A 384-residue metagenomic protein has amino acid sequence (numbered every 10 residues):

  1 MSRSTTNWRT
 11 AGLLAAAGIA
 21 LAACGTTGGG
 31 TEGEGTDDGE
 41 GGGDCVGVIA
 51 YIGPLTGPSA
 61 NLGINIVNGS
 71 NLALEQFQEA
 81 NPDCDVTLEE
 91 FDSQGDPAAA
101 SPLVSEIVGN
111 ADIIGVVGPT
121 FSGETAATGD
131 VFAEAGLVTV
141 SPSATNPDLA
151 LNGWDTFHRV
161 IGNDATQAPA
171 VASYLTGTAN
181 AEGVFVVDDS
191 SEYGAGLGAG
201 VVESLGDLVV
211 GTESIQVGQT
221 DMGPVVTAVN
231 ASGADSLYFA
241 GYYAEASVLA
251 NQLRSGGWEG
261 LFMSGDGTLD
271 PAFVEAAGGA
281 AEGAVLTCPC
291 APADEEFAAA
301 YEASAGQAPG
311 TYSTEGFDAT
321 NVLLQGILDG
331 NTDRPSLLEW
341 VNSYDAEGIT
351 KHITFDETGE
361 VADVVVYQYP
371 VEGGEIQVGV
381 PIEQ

Functional and structural regions predicted by a protein language model:
A20-A23: C-terminal motif of bacterial Sec signal peptides marking the signal peptidase cleavage site
G25-G28: Bacterial signal peptide processing site
T31-E32, T36, L62-I66, Q76 (+3 more regions): Beta-alpha junction/loop-to-helix N-cap segments that form part of ligand/metal-binding clefts
D38-N71, E89-A98, T120-F121, D189-G194 (+1 more regions): Extracytoplasmic "Venus flytrap"
L55, T156-S214, S236, L323: An alpha-beta-alpha
I107-T120, V140-P142, V184-V187, G233-Y243 (+3 more regions): Periplasmic-binding protein-like
A250-F317, I376-V378, I382: Extracellular/periplasmic periplasmic-binding protein-like sensory domains
A305, P309-S313, L324-E375: Segments of small-molecule ligand-sensing domains
